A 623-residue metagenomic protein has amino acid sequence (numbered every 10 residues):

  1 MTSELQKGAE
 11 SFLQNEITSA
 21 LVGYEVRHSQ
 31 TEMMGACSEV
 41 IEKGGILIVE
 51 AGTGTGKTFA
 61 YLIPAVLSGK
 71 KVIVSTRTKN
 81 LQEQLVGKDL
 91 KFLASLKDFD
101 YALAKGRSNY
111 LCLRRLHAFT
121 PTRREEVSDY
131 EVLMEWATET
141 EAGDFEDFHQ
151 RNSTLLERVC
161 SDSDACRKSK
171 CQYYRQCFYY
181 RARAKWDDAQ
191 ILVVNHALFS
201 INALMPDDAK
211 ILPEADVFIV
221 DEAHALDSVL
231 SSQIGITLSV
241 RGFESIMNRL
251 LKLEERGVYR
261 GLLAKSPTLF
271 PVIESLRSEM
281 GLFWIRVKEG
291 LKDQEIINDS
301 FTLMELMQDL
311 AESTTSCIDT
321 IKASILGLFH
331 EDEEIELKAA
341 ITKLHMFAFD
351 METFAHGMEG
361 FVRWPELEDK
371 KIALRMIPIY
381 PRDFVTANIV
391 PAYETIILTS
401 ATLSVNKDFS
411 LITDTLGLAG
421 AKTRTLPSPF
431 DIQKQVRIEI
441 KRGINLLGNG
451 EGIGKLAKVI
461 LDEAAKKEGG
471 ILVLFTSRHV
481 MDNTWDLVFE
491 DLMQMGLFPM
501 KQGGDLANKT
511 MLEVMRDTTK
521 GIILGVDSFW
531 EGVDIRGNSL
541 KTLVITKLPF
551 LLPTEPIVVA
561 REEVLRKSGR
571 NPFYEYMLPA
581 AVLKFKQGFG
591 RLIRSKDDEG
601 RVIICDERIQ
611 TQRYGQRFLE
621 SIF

Functional and structural regions predicted by a protein language model:
T2-T18, E25, K70-Q190, K252-E255 (+7 more regions): A substrate-engagement module of RecA-like helicase motors
S38-E39, T58-K71, K88-F92: Walker A/P-loop NTP-binding motif
K43-Y61: Walker A/P-loop
L67, E83, K91, S163 (+3 more regions): Signature of the SF2 helicase/ATPase Hel1-core->accessory helical subdomain module
K71-T78, I397-A401, G469-V480, I603-C605: Conserved RecA-like ASCE P-loop NTPase motor core of nucleic-acid helicases/translocases
D164-Q190, N202-A209, A323-I444, G448-K458 (+4 more regions): A contiguous, basic/glycine-rich beta-loop/short-helix subdomain that forms a polymer-engagement track
K441-E451, G503-R608: Conserved RecA-like P-loop NTPase helicase motor core
T476-G503: Conserved helicase motor "Helicase C" RecA-like lobe of SF1/SF2 P-loop NTPases
